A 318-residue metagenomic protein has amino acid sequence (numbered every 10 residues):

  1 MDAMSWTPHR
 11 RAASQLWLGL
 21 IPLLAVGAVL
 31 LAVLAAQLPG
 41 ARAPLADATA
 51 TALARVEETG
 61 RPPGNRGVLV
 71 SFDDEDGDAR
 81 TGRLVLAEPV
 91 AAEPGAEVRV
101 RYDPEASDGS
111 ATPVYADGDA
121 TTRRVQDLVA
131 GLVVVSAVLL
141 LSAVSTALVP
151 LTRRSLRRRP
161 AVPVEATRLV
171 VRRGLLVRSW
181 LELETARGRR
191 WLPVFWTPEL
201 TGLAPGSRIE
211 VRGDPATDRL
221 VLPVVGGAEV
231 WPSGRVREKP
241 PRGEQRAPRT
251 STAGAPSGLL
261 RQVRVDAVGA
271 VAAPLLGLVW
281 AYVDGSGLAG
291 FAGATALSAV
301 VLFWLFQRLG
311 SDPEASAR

Functional and structural regions predicted by a protein language model:
M1-A46, V114-R157, P256-R318: Alpha-helical transmembrane spans
D2-W6, A28, G40-D76, P94 (+1 more regions): Extracytoplasmic low-complexity, Pro/Thr/Ser/Ala/Gly-rich segments that lie immediately after a secretion/anchoring
A46-P62, R157-L175: Structural detector for short beta-strands of small beta-barrel domains
A52, D73-D78, R83-T121: Low-complexity, acidic polar-rich segments
A52, R80-G82, V162-V164, R190-L192: Short beta-strand segments
V68-D74, V164-R208: Acidic, Ser/Thr-rich low-complexity segments on the non-lumenal side of membrane proteins
A87-V100, V194-T217: Short nucleic-acid-contacting surface segments enriched for D/E, G, S/T with interspersed K/R
A111-A120, Q126-G131, A204-G254: A membrane-cytosol interface segment of integral membrane proteins
